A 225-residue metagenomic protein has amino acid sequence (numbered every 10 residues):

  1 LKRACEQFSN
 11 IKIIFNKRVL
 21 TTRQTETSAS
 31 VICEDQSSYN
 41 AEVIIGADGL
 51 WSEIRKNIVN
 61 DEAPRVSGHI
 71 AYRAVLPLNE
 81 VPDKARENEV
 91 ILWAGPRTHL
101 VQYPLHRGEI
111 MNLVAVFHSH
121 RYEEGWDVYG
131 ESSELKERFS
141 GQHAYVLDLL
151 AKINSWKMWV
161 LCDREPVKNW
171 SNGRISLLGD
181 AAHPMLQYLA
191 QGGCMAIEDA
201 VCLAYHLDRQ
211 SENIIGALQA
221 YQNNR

Functional and structural regions predicted by a protein language model:
K2-N154: Conserved FAD-binding catalytic core of PHBH/FMO-like flavoproteins
I45-G46, Q102, E134-L135, S155-R225: Conserved mid-domain beta->alpha element of the FAD-binding
